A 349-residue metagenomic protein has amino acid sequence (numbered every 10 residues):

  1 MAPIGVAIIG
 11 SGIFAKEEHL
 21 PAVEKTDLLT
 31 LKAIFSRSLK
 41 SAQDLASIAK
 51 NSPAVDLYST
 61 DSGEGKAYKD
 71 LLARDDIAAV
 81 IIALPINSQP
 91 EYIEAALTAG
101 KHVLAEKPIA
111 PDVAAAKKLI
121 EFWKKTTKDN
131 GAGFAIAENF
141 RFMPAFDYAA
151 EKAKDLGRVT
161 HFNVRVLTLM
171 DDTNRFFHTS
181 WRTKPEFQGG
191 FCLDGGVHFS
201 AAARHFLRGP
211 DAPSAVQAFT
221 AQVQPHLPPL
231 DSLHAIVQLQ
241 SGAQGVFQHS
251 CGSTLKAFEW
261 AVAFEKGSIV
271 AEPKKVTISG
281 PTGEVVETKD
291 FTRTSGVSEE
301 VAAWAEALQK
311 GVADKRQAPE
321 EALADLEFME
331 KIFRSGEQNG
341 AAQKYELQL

Functional and structural regions predicted by a protein language model:
M1-S52: N-terminal Rossmann-like dinucleotide-binding module
F14, R37, D290-A302, Q317-E320: Active-site loop of classical SDR/Rossmann-like NAD(P)-dependent oxidoreductases, centered on the catalytic Tyr-X3-Lys
L45-V55, L119-T126: Short, conserved SAM-binding/catalytic segment of Class I S-adenosyl-L-methionine-dependent methyltransferases
K50, A79-I81, K124-D129, Q240 (+1 more regions): C-terminal helix-rich "cap/oligomerization" subdomain common to oxidoreductases
S59-A78: A structured beta-alpha segment of the ubiquitous adenosine-cofactor-binding alpha/beta core
A78-N139: Beta-strand-loop-alpha-helix segment that lines the small-molecule cofactor/substrate pocket of alpha/beta enzymes
N130-A132, F140-F219, V223-H226, N339: Predominantly a Rossmann-like dinucleotide-binding segment in NAD(P)-dependent oxidoreductases
F199-K275, V301-A313, K331-I332, E346-L349: Contiguous beta-strand/loop segments that form the cofactor/metal-binding neighborhood of enzyme cores
